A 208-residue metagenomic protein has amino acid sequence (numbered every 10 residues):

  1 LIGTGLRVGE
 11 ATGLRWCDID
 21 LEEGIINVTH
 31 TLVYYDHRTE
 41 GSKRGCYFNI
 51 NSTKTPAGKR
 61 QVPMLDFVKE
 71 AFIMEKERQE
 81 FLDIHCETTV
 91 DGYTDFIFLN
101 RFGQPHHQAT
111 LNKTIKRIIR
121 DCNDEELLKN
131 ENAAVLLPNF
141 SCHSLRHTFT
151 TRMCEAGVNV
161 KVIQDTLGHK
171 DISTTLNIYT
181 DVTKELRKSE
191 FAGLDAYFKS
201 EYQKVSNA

Functional and structural regions predicted by a protein language model:
L1-I2, R15, E23, H30 (+6 more regions): Active-site proximal loops enriched in glycine and acidic residues that flank catalytic Cys/His/Asp and coordinate
L1-R38, K161: Short, charged phosphate-coordinating catalytic segments
T4, V62, R78-T88, Y93-P105 (+2 more regions): Short, basic (Lys/Arg/His-rich) helix/loop patches that form interaction surfaces in the mid-to-C-terminal regions
V8-W16, H106-L111, F140, S144 (+3 more regions): Gram-positive cell-envelope targeting signals
E23, H30-K59, D66-V68, F102 (+2 more regions): C-terminal secondary-structure termini that scaffold catalytic or DNA-interacting sites
L32, T148, L167-G193: Catalytic-site neighborhood detector that most strongly recognizes the C-terminal catalytic loop/helix of tyrosine
D66, E70, M74-E77, K113 (+2 more regions): Generic recognition of well-ordered alpha-helical segments within structured catalytic/regulatory domains
